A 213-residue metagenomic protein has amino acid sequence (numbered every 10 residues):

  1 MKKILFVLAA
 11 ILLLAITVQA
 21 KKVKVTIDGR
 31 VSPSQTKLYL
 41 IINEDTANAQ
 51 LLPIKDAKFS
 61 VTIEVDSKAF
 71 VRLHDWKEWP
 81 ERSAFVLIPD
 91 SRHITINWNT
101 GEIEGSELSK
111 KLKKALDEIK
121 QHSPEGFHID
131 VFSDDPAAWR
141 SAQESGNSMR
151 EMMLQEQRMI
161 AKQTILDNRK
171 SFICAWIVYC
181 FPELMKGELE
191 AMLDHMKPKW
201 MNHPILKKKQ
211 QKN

Functional and structural regions predicted by a protein language model:
M1-D28: Bacterial Sec-dependent N-terminal signal peptides
M1-K2, A20, K162, K170 (+1 more regions): Intrinsically disordered, low-complexity regions
K2-L5, I16, K114, M201 (+1 more regions): Intrinsic low-complexity, intrinsically disordered segments enriched in polar/basic residues
V7-A10, L14-I16, L40, P53-I54 (+1 more regions): Generic detector of low-complexity/intrinsically disordered segments and short hydrophobic N-terminal stretches
A20-Q163: A non-transmembrane, solvent-exposed segment enriched in polar/low-complexity residues
F132-P136, R140, R169-C180: Amphipathic alpha-helical repeat scaffolds of TPR domains
L166, I173, I177-N213: Charged, long alpha-helical assembly modules
